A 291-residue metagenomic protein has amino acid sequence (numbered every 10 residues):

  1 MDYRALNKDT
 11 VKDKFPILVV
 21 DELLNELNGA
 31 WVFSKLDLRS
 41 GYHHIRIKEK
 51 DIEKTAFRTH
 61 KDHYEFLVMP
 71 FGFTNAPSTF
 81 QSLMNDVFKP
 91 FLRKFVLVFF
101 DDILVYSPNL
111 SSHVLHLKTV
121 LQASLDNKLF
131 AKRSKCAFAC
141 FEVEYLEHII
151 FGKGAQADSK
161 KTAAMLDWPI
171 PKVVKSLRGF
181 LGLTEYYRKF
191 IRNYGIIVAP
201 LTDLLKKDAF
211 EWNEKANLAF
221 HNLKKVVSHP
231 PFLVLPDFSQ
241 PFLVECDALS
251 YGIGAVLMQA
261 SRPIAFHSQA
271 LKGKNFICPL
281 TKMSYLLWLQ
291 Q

Functional and structural regions predicted by a protein language model:
M1-Q291: Retroelement reverse transcriptase polymerase core
